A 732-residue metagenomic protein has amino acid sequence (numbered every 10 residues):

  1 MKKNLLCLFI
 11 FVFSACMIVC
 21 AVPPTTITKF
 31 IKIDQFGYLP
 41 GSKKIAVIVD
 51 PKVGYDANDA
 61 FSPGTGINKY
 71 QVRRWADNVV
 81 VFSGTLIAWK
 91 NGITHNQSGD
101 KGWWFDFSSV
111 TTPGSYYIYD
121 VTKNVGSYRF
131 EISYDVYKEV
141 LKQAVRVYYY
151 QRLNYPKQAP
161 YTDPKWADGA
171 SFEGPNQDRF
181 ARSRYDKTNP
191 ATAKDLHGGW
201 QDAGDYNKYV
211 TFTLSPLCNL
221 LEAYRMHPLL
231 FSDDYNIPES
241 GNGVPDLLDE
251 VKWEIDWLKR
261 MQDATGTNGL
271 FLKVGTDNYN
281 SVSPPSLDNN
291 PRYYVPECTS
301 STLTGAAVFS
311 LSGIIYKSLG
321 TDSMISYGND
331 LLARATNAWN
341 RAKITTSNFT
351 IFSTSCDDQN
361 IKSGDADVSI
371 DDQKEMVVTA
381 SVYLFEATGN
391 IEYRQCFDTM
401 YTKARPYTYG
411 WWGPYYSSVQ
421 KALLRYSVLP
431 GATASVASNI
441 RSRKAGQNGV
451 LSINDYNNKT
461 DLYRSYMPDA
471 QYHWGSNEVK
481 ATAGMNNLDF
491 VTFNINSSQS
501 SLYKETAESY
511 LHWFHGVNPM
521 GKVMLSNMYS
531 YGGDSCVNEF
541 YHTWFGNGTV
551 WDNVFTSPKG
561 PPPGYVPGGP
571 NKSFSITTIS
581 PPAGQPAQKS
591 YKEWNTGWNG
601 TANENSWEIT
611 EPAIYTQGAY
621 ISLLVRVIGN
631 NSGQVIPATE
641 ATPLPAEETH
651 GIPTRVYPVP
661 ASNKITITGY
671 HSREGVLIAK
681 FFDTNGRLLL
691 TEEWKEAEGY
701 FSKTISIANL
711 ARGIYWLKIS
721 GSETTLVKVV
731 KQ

Functional and structural regions predicted by a protein language model:
M1-P24: Bacterial Sec-dependent N-terminal signal peptides
P23-G37, E648-P658: Short, compositionally biased P/S/T/A/G/V-rich stretches that sit at domain boundaries
P24-I27, G41, G126-K165: Low-complexity, Pro/Ser/Thr- and charge-rich linker/hinge segments at domain boundaries
I31-N124, Q151-L214, A223, D256 (+4 more regions): Aromatic (Trp/Tyr) and acidic
Y119, N124-I132, T724: Short Trp-Ser/Thr-centered turn/loop motifs at beta-strand boundaries
E239, G243, P660: Acidic, glycine-anchored loop motifs typical of Ca2+
P245-G266: Carboxylate/His-rich catalytic cores and anion/metal-binding grooves
E647-Y657, A661-Q732: C-terminal outer-membrane/trafficking sorting elements
